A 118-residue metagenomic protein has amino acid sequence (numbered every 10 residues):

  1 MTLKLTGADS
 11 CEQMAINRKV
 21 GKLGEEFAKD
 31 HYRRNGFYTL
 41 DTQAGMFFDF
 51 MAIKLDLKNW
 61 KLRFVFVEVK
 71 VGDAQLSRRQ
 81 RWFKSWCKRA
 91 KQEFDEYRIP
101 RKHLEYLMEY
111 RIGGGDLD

Functional and structural regions predicted by a protein language model:
M1-Q43: Acidic-basic catalytic patches of nuclease active cores, encompassing PD-(D/E)XK and other metal-cofactor nuclease
L3, A15-K19, L76-D118: Domain-level recognition of nuclease-like catalytic cores that cleave nucleotide substrates
A28, Y32, F50-A52, R63-D73: Conserved catalytic cores of phosphodiester-cleaving nucleases, focusing on short active-site segments
Y38, M51-I53, F64-F66, D95 (+2 more regions): Ordered hydrophobic segments in well-structured contexts
D41-G45, D73-W82: Active-site-adjacent loop/helix micro-motif of nuclease/hydrolase catalytic cores
Q43, K70, R98-P100: Residues at the C-termini of beta-strands that transition into short coil/loop
M46-D56: Short acidic loop-to-beta-strand element that houses the catalytic metal-binding Asp/Glu of nuclease active sites
L57-K61: Intrinsically disordered, low-complexity Ser/Thr- and acidic-rich flexible linkers and loops, especially at boundaries
